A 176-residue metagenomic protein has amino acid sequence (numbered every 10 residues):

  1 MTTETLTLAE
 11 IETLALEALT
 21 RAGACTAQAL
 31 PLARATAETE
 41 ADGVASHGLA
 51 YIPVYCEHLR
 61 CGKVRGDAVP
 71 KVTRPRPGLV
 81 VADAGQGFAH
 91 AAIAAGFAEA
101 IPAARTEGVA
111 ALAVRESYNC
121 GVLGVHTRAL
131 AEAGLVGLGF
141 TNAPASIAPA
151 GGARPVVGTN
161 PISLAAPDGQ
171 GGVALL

Functional and structural regions predicted by a protein language model:
M1-A22: Generic N-terminal amphipathic, Lys/Arg-enriched alpha-helix
T20, R34-A37, H90-R115: Alpha/propeptide regions of enzymes that mature by internal proteolysis
A24-P31, S46-G48: Flexible, glycine/charged-enriched surface loops at secondary-structure junctions
G48-I101: Active-site cofactor/substrate anionic-group-binding motifs, chiefly glycine- and Lys/Arg-rich phosphate-binding loops
A82-A84, R105, A110-E116, G137-T141 (+2 more regions): General beta-strand structural signal in soluble alpha/beta enzymes
S117-P149, R154-V156: Long, hydrophobic, well-ordered secondary-structure blocks that form the structural core and pocket-lining surfaces
S146-L176: Phosphate/diphosphate-binding glycine-rich loops and adjacent basic-rich segments that engage nucleotide
